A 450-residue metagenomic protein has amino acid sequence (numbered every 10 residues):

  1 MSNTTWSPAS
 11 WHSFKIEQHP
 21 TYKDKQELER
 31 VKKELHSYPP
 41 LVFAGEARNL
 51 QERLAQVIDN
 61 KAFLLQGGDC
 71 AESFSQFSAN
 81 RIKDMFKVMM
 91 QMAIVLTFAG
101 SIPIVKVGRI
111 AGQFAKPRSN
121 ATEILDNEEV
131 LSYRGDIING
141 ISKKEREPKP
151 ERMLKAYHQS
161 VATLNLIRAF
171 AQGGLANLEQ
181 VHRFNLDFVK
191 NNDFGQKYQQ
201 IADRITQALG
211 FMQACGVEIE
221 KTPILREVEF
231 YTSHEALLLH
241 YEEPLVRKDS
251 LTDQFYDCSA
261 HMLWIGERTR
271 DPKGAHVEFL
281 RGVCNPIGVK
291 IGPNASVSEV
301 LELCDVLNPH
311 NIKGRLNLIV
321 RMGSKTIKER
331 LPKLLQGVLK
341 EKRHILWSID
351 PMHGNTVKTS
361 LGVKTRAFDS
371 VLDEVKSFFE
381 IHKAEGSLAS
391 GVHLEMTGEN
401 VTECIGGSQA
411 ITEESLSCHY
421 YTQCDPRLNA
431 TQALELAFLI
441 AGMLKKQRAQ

Functional and structural regions predicted by a protein language model:
M1-F63: N-terminal basic/disordered segments at the start of proteins
N49-Q51, K273-H276, P332-L334: Glycine-rich, charged/polar anion/phosphate-binding loops that engage phosphate groups from diverse ligands
L54-V57, V95-T97, F279-L280, I381-A384: A general structural signal for short secondary-structure junctions and capping/turn motifs
N60-F63, I345-I349: Short coil-to-beta-strand
L65-C70, V107-I110, I349-M352, E395-T397: Short loop/turn segments at strand-loop or loop-helix junctions that form parts of catalytic or ligand-binding pockets
A71-E72, Q76-G323, R366, G391-H393 (+2 more regions): Active-site-facing alpha/beta catalytic cores
V300-L303, L307-P309, R315-L346, H353-T402: Non-transmembrane, aqueous-exposed alpha-helical and coiled segments at domain scale
